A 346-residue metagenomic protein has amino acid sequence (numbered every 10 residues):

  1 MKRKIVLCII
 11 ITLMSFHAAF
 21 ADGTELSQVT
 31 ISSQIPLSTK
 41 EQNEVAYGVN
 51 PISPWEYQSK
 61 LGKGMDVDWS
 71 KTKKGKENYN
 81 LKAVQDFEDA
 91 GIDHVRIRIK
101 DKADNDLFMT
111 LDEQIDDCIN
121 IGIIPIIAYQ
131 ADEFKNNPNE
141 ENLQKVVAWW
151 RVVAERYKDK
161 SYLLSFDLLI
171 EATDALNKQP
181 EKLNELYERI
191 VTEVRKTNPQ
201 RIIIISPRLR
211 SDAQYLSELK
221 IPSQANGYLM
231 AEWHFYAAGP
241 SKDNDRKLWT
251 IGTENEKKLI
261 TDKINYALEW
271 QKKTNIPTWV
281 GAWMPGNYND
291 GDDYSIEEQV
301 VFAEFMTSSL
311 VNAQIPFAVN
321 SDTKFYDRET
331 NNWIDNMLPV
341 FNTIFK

Functional and structural regions predicted by a protein language model:
M1-K4: Positively charged n-region of N-terminal signal peptides that target proteins for export
C8-S15: Bacterial N-terminal signal peptides
D22-H94: N-terminal carbohydrate-binding accessory modules
E56-Y57, L61-Y79, E140-E141, P240-L259 (+1 more regions): Acidic/histidine-rich helix-loop elements that form or flank divalent-metal/phosphate-binding sites at the catalytic
S70-Y79, K100-M109, E133-Q144, T173-N177 (+5 more regions): Acidic-and-aromatic substrate-binding clefts and catalytic sites of carbohydrate-active enzymes
K76-N80, V84-H94, I99, D104-Q130 (+3 more regions): An active-site-proximal structural segment forming one wall of the substrate-binding cleft that immediately precedes
V147-L248, T253-G286, N312-A313, A318: Active-site region of glycoside hydrolase catalytic domains
T261-V340: Substrate-binding cleft of secreted/luminal carbohydrate-active enzymes
